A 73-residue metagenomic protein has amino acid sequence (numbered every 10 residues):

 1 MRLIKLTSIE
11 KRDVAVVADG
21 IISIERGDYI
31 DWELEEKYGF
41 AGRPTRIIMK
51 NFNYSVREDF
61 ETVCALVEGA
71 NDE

Functional and structural regions predicted by a protein language model:
R2-V14, D19-E73: Acidic, Ser/Thr- and proline-rich intrinsically disordered linker/docking segments of eukaryotic scaffolds
